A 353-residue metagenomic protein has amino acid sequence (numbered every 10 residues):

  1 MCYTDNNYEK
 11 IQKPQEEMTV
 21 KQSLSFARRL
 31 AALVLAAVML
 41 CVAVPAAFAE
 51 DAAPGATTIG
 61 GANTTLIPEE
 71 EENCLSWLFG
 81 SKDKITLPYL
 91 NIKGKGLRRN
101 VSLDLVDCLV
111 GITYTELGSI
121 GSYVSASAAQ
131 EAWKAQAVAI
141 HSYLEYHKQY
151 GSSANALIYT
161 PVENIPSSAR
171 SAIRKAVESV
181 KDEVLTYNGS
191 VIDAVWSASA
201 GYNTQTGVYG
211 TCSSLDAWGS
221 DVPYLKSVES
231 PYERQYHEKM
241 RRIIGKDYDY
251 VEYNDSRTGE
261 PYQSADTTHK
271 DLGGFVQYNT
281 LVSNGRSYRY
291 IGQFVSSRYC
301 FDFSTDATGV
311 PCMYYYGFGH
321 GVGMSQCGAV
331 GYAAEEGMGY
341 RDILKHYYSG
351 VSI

Functional and structural regions predicted by a protein language model:
C2-I11, E16-I353: Conserved, single-site charged/polar hotspot
